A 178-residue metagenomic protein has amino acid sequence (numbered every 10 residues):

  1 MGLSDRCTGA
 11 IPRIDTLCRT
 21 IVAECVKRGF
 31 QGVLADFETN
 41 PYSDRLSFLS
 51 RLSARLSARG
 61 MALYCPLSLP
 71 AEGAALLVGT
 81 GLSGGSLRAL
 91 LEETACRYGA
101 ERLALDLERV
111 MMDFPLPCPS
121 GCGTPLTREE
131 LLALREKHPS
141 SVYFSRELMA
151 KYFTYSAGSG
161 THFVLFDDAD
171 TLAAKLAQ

Functional and structural regions predicted by a protein language model:
M1, R102, M111: Glycine-rich, aromatic-flanked loop segments that form ligand/cofactor-binding clefts across common enzyme folds
M1-S83: Chitinase-like catalytic core of GlcNAc-active glycosidases
F30-L34, R102, Q178: Residues at the N-termini of beta-strands
L49-A54, R88-A95, L176: Short amphipathic alpha-helical segments and helix-helix/interface helices
S68-L87, M112-L126: Substrate-binding cleft/loops of secretory-pathway carbohydrate-active enzymes
P70-A71, R97-G99, S156-A157: Extracellular/periplasmic catalytic domains that process cell-envelope and extracellular macromolecules
L82-R102: Catalytic-core region of carbohydrate-active enzymes that cleave or remodel glycosidic bonds
D106-A174: Glycan-binding loop/region signatures in secreted carbohydrate-active enzymes
